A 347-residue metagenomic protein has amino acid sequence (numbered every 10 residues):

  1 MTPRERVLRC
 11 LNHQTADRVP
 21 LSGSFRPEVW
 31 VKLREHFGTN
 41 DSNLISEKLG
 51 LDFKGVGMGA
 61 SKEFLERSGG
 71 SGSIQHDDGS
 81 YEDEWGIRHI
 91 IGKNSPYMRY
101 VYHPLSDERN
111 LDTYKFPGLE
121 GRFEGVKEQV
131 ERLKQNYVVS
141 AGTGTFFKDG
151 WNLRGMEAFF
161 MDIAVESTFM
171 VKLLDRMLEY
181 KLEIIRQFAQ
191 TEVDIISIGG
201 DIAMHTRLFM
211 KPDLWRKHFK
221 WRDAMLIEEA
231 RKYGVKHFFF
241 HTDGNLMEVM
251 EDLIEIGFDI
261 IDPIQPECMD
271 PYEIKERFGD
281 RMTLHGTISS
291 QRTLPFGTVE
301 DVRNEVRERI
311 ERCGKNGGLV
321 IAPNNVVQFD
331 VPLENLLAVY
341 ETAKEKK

Functional and structural regions predicted by a protein language model:
M1-N40, E82, I91, T113-K347: Active-site loop segments of alpha/beta catalytic cores
T15, E47-K54, H76, K134: Short, solvent-exposed loop/edge-beta patches enriched in aromatic
R26, D41, M58-K62, G72-Q75 (+2 more regions): Polar low-complexity intrinsically disordered regions enriched in Ser/Thr and small residues
R26, G50-G59, D77, E179-K181 (+1 more regions): Bulky hydrophobic/aromatic packing residues
L33-E35, S61, R67-G69, D77 (+5 more regions): Short aromatic-enriched loop/helix-cap "lid" or pocket-rim segments at secondary-structure transitions that line
R34-G70: Segments that shape or occlude catalytic/ligand-binding pockets
K48-A60, R99-T113, T143-L153: An N-terminal domain-start capping segment
L65-P117, Q135-N136: A contiguous, low-structure linker/loop signature
